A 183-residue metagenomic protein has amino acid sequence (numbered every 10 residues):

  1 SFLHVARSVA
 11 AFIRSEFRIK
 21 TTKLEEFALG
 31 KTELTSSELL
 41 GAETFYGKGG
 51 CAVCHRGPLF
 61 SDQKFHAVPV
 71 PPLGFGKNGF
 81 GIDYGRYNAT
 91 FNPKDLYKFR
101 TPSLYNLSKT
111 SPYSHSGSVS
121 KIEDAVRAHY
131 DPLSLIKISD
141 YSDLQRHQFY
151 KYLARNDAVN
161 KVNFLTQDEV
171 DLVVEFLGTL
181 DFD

Functional and structural regions predicted by a protein language model:
S1-D183: Periplasmic c-type cytochrome electron-transfer domains
